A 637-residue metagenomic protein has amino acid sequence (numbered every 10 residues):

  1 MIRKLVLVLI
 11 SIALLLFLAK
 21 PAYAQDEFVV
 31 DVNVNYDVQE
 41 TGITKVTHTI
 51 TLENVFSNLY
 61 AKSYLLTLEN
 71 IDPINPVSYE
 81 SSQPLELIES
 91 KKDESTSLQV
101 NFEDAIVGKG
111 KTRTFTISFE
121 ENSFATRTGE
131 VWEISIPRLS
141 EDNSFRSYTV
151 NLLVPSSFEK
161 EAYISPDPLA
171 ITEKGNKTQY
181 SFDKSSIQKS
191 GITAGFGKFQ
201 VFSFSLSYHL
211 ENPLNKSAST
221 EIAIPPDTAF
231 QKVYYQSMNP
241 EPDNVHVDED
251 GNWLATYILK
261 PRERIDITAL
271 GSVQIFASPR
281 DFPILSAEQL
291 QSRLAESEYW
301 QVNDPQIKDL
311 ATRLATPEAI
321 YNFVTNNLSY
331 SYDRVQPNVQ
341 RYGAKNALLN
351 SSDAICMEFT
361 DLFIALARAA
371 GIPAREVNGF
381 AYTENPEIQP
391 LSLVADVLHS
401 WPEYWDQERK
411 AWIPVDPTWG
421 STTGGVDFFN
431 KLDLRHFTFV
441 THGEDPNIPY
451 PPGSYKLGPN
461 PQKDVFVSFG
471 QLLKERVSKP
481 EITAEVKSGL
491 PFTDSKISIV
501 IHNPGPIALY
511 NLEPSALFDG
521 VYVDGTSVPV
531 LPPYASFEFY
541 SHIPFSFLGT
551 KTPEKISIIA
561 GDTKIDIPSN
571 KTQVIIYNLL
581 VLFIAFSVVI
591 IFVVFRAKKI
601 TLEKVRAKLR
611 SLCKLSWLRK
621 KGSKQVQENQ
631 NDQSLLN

Functional and structural regions predicted by a protein language model:
K20-S292, T493-S495, I499-V500: Lumenal/extracellular ectodomains and adaptor appendage modules of the eukaryotic vesicle/secretory system
S63-D72, I222-D227, A354, P504-V523: Short acidic, flexible loop segments centered on an aromatic residue
V107-T112, N252-R262, D519-G549: Intrinsically disordered, low-complexity Pro/Gly/Ser/Thr-rich segments with frequent PxxP/GP/PP motifs and embedded
R127-T128, S140-F145, P544-V593: Terminal connector regions
E241-S351: Acidic low-complexity segments
R313-S400, W405-E408, T422-R435: Active-site neighborhood of thiol-dependent amide/isopeptide-bond enzymes
T383-I482, S546: Active-site rim recognition segments
I600-N637: Cytoplasmic C-terminal tails of single-pass
